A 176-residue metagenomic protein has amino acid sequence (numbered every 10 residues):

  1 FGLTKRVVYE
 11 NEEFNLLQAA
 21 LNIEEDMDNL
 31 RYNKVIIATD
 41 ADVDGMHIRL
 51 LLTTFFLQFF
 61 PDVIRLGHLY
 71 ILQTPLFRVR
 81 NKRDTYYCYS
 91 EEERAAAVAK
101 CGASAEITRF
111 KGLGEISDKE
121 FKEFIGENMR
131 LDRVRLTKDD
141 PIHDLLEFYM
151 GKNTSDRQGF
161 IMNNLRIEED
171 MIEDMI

Functional and structural regions predicted by a protein language model:
F1-I176: Conserved phosphate-chemistry cores used by DNA topoisomerases
